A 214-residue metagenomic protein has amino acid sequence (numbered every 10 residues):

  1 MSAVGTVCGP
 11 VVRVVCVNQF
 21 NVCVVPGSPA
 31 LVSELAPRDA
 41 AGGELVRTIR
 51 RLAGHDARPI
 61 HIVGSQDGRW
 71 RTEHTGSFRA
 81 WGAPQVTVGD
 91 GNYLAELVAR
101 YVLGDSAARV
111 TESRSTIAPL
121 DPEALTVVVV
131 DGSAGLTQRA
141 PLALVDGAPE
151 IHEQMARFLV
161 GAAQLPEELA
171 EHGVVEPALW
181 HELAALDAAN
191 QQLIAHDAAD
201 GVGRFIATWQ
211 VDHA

Functional and structural regions predicted by a protein language model:
G5, G9-G91: A short aromatic-anchored loop/beta-hairpin motif
V15, A198-G201: Accessory, solvent-exposed terminal regions and/or long lumenal/extracellular loops of proteins
G54-A57, V102-V110, D187-Q191: Structural alpha-beta junctions
R71, P84-A118, T137, P166-E168: Cap/lid and interdomain-hinge subdomains that line or gate substrate/regulatory clefts in soluble alpha/beta enzymes
S113-M155: Active-site beta-strand/loop microenvironment that shapes enzyme catalytic pockets
A156-A199: Polyanion-binding loop/helix "lid" in catalytic or ligand-binding cores
G201-A214: Short, basic/aromatic-enriched C-terminal tail that caps enzymatic domains
